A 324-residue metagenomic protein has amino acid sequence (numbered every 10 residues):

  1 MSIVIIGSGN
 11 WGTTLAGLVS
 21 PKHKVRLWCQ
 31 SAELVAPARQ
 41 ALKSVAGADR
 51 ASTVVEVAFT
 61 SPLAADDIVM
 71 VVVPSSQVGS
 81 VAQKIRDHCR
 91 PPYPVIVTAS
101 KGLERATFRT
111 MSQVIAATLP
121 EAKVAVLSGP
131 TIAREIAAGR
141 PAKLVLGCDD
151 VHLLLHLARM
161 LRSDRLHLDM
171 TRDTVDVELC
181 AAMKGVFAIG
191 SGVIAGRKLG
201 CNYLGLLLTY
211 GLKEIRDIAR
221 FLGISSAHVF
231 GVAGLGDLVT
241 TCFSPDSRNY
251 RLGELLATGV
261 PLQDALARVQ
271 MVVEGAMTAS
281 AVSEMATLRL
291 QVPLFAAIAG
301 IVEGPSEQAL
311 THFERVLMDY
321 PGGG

Functional and structural regions predicted by a protein language model:
M1-F59: NAD(P)+-binding Rossmann beta1-loop-alpha1 motif at the extreme N-terminus of oxidoreductases
E33-A38, R105-A106, L154: Short, charged/polar "capping" segments at the starts of alpha-helices and the immediately preceding loops
D49-P141, L157-R159: Rossmann-like NAD(P)(H) cofactor-binding subdomain of soluble oxidoreductases
A64-A65, M183, L235: Alpha-helix C-terminal capping/helix-to-coil transition sites in glycosyltransferase folds
H88-C89, V114-V124, P141-H228: Internal alpha-helical scaffold of NAD(P)-dependent oxidoreductase catalytic cores
T98, K123-S128, L168-R172, F230-G231 (+1 more regions): General beta-strand structural signal in soluble alpha/beta enzymes
S191-G192, R220-G324: NAD(P)-dependent Rossmann-like dehydrogenase/reductase catalytic/cofactor-binding core
